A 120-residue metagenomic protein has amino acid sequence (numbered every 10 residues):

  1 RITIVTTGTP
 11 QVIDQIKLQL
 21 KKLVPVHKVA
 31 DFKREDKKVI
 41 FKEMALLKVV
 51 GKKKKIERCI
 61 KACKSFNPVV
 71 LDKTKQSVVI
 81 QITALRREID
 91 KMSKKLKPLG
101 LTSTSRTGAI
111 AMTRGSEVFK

Functional and structural regions predicted by a protein language model:
R1, V5-K120: Long, contiguous binding/interaction regions
